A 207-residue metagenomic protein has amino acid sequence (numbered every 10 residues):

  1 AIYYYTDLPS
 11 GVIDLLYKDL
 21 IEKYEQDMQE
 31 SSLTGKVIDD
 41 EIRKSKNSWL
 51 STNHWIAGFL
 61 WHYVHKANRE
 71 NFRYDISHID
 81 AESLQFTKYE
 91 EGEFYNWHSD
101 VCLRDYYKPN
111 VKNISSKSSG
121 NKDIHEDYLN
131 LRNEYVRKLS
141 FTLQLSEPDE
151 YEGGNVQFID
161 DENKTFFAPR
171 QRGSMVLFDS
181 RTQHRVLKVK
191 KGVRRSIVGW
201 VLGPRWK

Functional and structural regions predicted by a protein language model:
A1-M175, R181-K207: Fe(II)/2-oxoglutarate oxygenase catalytic core
